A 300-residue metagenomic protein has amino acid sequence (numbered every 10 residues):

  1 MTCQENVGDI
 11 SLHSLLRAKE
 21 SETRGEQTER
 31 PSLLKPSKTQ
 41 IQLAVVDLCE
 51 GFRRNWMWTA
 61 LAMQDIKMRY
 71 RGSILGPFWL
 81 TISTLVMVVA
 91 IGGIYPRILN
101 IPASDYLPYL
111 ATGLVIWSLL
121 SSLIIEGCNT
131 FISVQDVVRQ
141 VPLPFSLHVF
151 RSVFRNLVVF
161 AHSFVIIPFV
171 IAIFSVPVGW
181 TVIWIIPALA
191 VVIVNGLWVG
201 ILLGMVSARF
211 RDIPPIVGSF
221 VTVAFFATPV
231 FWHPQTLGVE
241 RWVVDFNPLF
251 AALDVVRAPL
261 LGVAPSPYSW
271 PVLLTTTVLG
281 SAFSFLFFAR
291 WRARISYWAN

Functional and structural regions predicted by a protein language model:
T2-N300: Hydrophobic transmembrane alpha-helices and immediately adjacent juxtamembrane helices of multi-pass inner-membrane
